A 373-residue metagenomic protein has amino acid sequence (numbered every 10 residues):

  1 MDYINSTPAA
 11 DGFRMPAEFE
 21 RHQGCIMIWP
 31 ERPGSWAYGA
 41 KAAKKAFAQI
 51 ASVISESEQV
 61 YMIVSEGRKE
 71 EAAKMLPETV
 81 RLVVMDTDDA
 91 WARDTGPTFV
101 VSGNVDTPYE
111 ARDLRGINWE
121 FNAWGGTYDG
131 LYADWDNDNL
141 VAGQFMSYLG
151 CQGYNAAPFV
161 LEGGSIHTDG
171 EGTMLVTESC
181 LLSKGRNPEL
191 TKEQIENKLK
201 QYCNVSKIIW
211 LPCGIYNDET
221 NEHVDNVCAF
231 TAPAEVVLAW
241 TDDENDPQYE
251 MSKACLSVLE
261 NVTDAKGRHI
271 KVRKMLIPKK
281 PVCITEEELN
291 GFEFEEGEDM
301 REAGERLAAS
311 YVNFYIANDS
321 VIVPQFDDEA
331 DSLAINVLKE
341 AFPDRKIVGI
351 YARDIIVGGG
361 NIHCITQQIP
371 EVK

Functional and structural regions predicted by a protein language model:
M1-K373: Histidine/cysteine-enriched polar flanking segments
